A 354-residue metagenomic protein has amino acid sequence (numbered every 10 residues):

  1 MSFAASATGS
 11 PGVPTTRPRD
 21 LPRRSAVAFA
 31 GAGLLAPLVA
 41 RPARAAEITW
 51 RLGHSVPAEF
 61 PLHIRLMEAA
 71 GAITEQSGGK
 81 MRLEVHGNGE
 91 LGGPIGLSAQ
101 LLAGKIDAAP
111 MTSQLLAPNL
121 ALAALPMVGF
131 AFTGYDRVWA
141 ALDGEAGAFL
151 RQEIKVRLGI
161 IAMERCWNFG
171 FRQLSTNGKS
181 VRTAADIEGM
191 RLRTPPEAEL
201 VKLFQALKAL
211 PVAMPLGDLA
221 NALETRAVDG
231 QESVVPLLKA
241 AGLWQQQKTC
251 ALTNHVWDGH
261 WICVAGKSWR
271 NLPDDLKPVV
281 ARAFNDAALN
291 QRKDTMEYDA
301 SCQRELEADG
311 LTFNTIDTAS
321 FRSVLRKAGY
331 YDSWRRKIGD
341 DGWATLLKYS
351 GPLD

Functional and structural regions predicted by a protein language model:
M1-L21, A32: N-terminal secretory signal peptides
R19-D20, V27-P37, R44-R137, A146 (+1 more regions): N-terminal secretory/targeting leader peptides
